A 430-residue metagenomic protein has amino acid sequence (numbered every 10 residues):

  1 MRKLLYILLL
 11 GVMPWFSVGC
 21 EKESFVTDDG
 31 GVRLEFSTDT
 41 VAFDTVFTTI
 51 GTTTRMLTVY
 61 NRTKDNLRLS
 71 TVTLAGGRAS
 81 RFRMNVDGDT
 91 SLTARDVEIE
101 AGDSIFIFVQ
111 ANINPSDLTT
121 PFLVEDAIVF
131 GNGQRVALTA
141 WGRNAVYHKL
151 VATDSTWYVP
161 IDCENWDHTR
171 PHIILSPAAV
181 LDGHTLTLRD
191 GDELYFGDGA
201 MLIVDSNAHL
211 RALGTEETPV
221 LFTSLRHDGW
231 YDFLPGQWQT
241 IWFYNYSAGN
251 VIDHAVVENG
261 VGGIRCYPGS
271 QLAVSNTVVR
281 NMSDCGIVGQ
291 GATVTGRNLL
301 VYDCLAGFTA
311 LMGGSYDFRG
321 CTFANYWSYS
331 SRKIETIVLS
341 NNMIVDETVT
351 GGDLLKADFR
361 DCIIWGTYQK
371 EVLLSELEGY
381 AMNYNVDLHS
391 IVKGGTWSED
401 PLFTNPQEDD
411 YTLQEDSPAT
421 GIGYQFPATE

Functional and structural regions predicted by a protein language model:
L4-M13: Sec-dependent N-terminal signal peptides
Y6, R68-L69, L150: Intrinsically disordered, low-complexity regions enriched in proline, serine, glycine and charged residues
W15-G19: C-terminal motif of bacterial Sec signal peptides marking the signal peptidase cleavage site
E21-F25, L34-T45, I50-T52, M56 (+2 more regions): Beta-strand/loop edge motif enriched in small/polar residues
D29-G31: Alpha-helical transmembrane signal-anchor/signal-peptide segments
R62-R81, V86: Short acidic, flexible loop segments centered on an aromatic residue
